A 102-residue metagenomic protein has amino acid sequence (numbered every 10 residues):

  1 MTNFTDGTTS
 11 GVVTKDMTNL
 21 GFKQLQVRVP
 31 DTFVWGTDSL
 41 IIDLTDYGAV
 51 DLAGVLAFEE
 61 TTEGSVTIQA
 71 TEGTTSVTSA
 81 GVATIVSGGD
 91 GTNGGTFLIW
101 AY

Functional and structural regions predicted by a protein language model:
M1-S39, N93-Y102: Extracellular receptor-binding modules and their adjoining Ser/Thr/Gly/Asp/Asn-rich linkers
F4, G73-Y102: Surface-exposed interaction regions enriched in Ser/Thr/Asp/Glu that occur as long low-complexity tracts or repetitive
S10-T18, V66-T78: Short, exposed beta-strand/loop patches in secreted or surface proteins that constitute
F22-Q26, G54, A80: Short, hydrophobic/aromatic-rich segments at coil-to-beta transitions
T32, T45-Y47, E60-T61, G88 (+1 more regions): Generic structural motif
T37-D46, I85-V86: Exposed aromatic-hydrophobic patches
D46-L52, T92: Short proline/glycine-enriched turn/loop motifs at strand-loop junctions of beta-rich domains
V50-T62: Change to "...patches in solvent-exposed regions of secreted, membrane-anchored, or virion-exposed structural
